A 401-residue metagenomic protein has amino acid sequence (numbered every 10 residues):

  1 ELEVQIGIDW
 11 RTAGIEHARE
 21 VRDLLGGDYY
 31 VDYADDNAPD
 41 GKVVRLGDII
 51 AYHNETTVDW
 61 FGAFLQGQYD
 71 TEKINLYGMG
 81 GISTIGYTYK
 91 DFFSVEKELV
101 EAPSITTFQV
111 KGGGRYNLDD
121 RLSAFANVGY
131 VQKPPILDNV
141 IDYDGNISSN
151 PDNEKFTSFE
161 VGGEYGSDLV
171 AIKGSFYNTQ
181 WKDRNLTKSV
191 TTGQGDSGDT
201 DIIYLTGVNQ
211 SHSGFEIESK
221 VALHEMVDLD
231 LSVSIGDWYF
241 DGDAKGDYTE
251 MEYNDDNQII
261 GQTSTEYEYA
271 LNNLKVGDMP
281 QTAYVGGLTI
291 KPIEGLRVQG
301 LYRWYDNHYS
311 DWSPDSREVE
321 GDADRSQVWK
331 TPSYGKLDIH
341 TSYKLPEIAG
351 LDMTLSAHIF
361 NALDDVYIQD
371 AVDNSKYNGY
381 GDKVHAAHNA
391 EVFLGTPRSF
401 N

Functional and structural regions predicted by a protein language model:
E1, I6-I8, A63-Y69, G112-Y116 (+8 more regions): Residues on the lipid-exposed face of transmembrane beta-strands in outer-membrane beta-barrel proteins
L2-V4, K73-G78, R121-A124, L169-I172 (+3 more regions): Repeated loop/turn-to-beta-strand initiation elements of outer-membrane beta-barrel proteins
E3-D119, I141, K245: Signature of Gram-negative outer-membrane beta-barrel scaffolds
A18-I49, D144-N150, K188-Y204, E250-E268 (+2 more regions): Surface-exposed loop/turn segments flanking beta-strands in extracellular/periplasmic regions
G27-D28, H53-D59, E96-T106, G145-K155 (+7 more regions): Replace "Gram-negative outer membrane beta-barrel proteins" with "bacterial and organellar outer membrane beta-barrel
D70-K73, N178-Q180, L205-D315: Gram-negative outer-membrane beta-barrel transporters
T84-D91, A102, Y116-E160, A171 (+6 more regions): Surface-exposed extracellular loop regions of Gram-negative outer-membrane beta-barrel proteins, predominantly
G295, W304-R317, Y343-N401: C-terminal beta-signal and adjacent terminal beta-strands/loops of Gram-negative outer-membrane beta-barrel proteins
